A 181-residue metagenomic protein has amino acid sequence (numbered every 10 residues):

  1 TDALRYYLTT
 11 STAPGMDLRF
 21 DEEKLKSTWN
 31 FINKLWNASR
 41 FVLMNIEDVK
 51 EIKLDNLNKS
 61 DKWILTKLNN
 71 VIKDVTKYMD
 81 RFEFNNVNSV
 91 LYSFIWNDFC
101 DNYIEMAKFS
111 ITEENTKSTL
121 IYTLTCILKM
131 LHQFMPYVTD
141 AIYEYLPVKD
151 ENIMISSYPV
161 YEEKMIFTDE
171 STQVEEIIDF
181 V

Functional and structural regions predicted by a protein language model:
T1-L57, V148, I153: Catalytic adenosine-cofactor/nucleotide-binding cores of aminoacyl-tRNA synthetases and other
A3, S27, F31-K34, A38 (+10 more regions): Residue-level detector of well-ordered alpha-helical segments, enriched for hydrophobic/aromatic packing positions
T9, N30-L43, D61-V71, N88-F109: Core structural elements
T9, V49-T76, I104-V181: Acidic, turn-prone loop/beta-hairpin segments
R19-E23, V90-L91, N115-T116, E144-Y145: Composition- and surface-driven signal marking solvent-exposed, interaction-prone regions in large proteins
M79-N86: Short helix-adjacent coil turns
